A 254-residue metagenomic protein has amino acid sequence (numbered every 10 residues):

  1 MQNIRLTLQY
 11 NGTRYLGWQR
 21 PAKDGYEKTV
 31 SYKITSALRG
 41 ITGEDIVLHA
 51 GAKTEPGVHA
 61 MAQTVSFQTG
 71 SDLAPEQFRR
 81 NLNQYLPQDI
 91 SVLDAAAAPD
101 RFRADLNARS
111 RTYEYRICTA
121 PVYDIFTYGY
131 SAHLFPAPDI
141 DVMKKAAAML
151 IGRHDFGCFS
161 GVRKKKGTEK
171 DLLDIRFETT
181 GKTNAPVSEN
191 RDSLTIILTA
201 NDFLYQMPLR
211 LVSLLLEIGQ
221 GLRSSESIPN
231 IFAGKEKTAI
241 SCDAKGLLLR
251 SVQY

Functional and structural regions predicted by a protein language model:
M1-Y254: Structured-RNA-binding interfaces characteristic of tRNA pseudouridine synthases
